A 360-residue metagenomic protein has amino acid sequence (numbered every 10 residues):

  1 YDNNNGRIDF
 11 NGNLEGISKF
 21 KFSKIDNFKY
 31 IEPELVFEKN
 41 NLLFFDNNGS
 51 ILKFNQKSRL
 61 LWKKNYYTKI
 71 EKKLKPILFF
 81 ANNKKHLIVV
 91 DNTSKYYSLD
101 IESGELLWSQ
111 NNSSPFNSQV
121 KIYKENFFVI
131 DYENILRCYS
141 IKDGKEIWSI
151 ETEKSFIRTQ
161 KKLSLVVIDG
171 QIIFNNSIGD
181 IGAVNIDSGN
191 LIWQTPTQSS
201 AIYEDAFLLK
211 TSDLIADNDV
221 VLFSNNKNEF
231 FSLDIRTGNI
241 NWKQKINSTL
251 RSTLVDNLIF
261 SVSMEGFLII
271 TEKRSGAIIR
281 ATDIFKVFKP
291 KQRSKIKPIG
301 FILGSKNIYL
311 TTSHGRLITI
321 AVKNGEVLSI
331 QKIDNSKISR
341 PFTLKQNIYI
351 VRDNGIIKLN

Functional and structural regions predicted by a protein language model:
Y1-K21: Blade/loop signatures of beta-propeller domains
I17-V36, L60-A81, L106-K124, E146-D169 (+4 more regions): Extracytoplasmic beta-rich repeat domains
K39, D46-N47, N55, D91-N92 (+10 more regions): Structural signature of WD-repeat beta-propellers
L52, Y97, R137, G182 (+5 more regions): WD40 beta-propeller blade core
N55-R59, D100-G104, S140-G144, N185-G189 (+3 more regions): Short loop/turn segments that connect beta-strands within beta-propeller blades
T237, S275, K306-N307, T312-N360: C-terminal closing repeat unit and adjoining cap/tail of repeat-based domains
L254-V255, S261-K273, A277, A281-I320: Loop/turn-rich, solvent-exposed surfaces of beta-rich toroidal or solenoidal domains
